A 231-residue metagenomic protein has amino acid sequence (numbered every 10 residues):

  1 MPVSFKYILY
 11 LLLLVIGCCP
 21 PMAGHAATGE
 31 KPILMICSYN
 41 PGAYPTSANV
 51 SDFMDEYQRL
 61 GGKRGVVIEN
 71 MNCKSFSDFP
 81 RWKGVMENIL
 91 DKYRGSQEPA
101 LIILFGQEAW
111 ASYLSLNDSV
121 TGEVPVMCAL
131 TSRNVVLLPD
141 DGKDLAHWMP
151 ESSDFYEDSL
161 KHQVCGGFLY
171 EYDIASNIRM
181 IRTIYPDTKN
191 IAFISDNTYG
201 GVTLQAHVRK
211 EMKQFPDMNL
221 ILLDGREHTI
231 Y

Functional and structural regions predicted by a protein language model:
M1-Y10: Bacterial N-terminal signal peptides that target proteins for export
L9-P20: Bacterial N-terminal signal peptides
G24-Y231: Short hydrophobic alpha-helices and adjacent helix-cap/hinge residues
